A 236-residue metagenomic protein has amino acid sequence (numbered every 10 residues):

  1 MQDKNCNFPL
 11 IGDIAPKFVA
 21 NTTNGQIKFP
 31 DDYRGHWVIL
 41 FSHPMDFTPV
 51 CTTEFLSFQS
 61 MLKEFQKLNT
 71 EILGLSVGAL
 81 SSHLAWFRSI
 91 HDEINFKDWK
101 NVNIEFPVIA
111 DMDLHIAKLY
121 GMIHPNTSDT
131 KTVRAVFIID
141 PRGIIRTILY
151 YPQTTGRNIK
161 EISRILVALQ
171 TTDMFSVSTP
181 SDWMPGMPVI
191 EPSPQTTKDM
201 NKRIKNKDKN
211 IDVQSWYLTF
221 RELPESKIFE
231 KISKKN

Functional and structural regions predicted by a protein language model:
M1-N236: Chalcogenol-based redox active-site neighborhoods
